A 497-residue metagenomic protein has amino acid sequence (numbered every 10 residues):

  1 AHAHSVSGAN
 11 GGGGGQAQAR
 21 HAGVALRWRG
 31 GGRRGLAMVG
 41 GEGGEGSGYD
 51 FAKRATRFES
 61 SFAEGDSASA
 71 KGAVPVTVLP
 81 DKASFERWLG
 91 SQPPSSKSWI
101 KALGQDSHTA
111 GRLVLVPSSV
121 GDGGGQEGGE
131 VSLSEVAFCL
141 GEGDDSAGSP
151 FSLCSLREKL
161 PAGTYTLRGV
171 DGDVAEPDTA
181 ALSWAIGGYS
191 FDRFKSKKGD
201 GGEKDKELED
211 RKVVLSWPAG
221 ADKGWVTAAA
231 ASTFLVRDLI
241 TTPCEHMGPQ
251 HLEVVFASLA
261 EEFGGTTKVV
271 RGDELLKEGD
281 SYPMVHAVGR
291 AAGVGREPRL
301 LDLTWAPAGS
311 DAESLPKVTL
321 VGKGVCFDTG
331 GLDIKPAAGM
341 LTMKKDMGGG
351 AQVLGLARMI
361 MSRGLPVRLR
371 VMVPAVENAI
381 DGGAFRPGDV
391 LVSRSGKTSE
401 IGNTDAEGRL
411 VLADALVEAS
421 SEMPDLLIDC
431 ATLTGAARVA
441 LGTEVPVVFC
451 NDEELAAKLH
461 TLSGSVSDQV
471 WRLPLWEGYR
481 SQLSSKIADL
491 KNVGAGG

Functional and structural regions predicted by a protein language model:
A1-A25: N-terminal chloroplast transit peptides
H2, A17, R27, G31 (+2 more regions): Compositionally biased low-complexity segments, especially N-terminal hydrophobic helices that form the hydrophobic
H2-H4, H21, H108, H246 (+4 more regions): Histidine (H) residue identity feature
L26-G43: N-terminal plastid-targeting presequences
G41-G324: Short amphipathic alpha-helical segment within the helicase RecA-like ATPase core that mediates nucleic-acid
E253-G497: A generic structural signal for tightly packed, nonpolar segments enriched in small/aliphatic residues
